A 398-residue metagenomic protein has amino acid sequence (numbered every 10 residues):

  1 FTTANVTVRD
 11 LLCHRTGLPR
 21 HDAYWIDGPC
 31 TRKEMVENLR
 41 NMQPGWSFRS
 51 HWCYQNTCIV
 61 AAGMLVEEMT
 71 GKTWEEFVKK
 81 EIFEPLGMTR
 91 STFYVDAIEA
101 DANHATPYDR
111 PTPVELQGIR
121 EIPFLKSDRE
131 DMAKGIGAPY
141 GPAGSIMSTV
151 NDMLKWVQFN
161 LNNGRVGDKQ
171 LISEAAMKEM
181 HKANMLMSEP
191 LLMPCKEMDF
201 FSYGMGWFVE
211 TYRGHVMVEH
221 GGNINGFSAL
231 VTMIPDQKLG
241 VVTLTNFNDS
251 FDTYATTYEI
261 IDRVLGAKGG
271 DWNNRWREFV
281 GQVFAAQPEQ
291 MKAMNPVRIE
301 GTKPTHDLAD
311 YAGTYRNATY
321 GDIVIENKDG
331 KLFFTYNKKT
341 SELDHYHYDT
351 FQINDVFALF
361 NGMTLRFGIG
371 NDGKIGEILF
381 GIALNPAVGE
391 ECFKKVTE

Functional and structural regions predicted by a protein language model:
F1-N225, L230: Short, surface-exposed loop or secondary-structure junction motifs that flank catalytic or metal-binding residues
T89, Y203-M205, V216, F227-V231 (+4 more regions): Structural beta-strand/beta-sheet cores of well-ordered domains, especially the beta-sheet scaffolds that support
Y108, W207-V209, V231-M233, V324-I325 (+2 more regions): A structural signal for short hydrophobic beta-strand segments in well-ordered beta-sheet cores
M187, K196, Y258-E398: Peripheral terminal and inter-domain segments
Y212, I234-D236, K328, H347: Structural motif
E219-H220, L230-M233, Q237-N246, E377-F380: Short, well-ordered beta-strand elements
N225, N248-S250, L359, A383-L384: A short acidic/small-residue loop/turn micro-motif
P235-G269: Contiguous hydrophobic, core-forming segments of folded domains
